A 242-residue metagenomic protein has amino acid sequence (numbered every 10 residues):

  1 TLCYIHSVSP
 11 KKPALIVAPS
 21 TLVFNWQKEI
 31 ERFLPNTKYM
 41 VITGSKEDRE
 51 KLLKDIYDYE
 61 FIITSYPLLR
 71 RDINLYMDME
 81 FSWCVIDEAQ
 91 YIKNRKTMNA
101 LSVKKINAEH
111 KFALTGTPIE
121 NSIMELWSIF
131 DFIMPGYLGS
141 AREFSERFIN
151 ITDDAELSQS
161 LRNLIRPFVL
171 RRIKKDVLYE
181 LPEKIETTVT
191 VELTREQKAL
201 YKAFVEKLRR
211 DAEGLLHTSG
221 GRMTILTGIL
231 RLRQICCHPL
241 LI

Functional and structural regions predicted by a protein language model:
T1-A155, R162-I242: ASCE P-loop NTPase motor core, strongest for the SF2 helicase catalytic module
